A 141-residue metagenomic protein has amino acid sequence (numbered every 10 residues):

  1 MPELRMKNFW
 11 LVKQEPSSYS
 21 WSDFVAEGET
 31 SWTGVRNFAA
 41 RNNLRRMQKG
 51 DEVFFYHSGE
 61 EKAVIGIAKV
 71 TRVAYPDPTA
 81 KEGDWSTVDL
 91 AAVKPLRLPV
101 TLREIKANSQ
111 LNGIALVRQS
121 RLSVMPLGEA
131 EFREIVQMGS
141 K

Functional and structural regions predicted by a protein language model:
P2-K49, S140-K141: Compositionally biased, charged N-terminal/linker segments
P2-P16, D77-K141: Contiguous surface segments at macromolecular interaction interfaces
D23, Q48, A63-V64, K81-G83: Short glycine/proline-enriched turns and hinge-like loops at secondary-structure junctions
T33-A39, R72-T79, S109-Q110: Short acidic (Asp/Glu) patches
V35, D51, E60, I67 (+1 more regions): Gly/Ser/Thr-rich helix-start
F54-F55, K69: Hydrophobic beta-strand signal
Y56-K62: Short, charged beta-turn/beta-strand-edge "cap" motif at the junction between a beta-strand and an adjacent loop
A63-V73: Short beta-strand-centered aromatic/proline hotspots
